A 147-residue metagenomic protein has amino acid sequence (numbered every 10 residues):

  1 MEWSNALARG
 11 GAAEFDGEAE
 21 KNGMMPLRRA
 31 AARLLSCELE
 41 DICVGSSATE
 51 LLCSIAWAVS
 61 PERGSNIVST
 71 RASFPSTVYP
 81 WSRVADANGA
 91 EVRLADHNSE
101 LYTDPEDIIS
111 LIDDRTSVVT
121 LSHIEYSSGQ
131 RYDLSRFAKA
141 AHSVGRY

Functional and structural regions predicted by a protein language model:
M1-Y147: Pyridoxal 5′-phosphate
